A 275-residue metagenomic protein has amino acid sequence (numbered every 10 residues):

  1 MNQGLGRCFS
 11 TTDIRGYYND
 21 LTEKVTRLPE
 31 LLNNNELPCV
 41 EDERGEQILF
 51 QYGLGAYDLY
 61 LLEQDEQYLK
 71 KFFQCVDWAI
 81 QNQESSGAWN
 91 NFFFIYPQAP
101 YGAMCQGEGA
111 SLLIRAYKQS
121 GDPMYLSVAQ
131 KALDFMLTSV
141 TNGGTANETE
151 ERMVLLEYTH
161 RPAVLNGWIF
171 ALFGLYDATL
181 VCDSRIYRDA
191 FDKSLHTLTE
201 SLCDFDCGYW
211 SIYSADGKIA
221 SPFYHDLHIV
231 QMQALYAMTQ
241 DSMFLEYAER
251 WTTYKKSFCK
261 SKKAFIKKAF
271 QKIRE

Functional and structural regions predicted by a protein language model:
G4-D42, L69-A88, L126-E148, R185-W210 (+1 more regions): Long, well-ordered core segments of solenoidal/helical folds
R15-E41, A88-E108, A146-G167, D206-L227 (+2 more regions): Carbohydrate-binding/catalytic loop surfaces
D42-F50, L61-L62, A99, Q106 (+3 more regions): Catalytic phosphate/metal-binding cores of nucleic-acid and nucleotide-processing enzymes, i.e., regions that mediate
G45-Y60, Y101-K118, P162-T179, S221-A237: Well-ordered alpha-helical segments within folded domains of soluble proteins
E46-D58, Y68-M104: Long, hydrophobic/aromatic-enriched structural stretches that serve as scaffold segments
L59-F73, R115-K131, Y176-D192, L235-E249: Structural helix-adjacent loops and short alpha-helical linkers that scaffold large soluble proteins
S85-F135: Hydrophobic alpha-helical segments and helix pairs
A116-W168: Hydrophobic, well-structured mid-protein blocks that either form specific transmembrane helices
